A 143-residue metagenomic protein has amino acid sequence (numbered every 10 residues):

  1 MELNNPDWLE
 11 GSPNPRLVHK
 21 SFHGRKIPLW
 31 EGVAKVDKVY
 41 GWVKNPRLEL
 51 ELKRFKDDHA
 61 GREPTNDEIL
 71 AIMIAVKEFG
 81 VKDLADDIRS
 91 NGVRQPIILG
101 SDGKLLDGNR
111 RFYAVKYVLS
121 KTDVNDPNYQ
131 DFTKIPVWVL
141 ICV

Functional and structural regions predicted by a protein language model:
M1-Q130: Short, charged/polar connector segments at secondary-structure boundaries
D123-V143: Short, flexible helix-coil linker/hinge segments at the edges of structured domains or between repeats
